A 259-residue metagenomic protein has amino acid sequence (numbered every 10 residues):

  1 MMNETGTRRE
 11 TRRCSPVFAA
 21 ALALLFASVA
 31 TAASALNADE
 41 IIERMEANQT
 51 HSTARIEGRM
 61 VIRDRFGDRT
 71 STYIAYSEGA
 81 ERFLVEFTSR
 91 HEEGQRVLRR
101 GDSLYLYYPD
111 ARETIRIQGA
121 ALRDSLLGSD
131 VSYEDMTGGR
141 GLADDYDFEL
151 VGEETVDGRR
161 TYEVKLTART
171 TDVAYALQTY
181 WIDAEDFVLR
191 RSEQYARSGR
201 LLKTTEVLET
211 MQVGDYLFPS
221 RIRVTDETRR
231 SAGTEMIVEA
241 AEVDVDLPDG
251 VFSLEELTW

Functional and structural regions predicted by a protein language model:
M1-C14: N-terminal secretory signal peptides that target proteins for export/translocation
A19-V29: Bacterial N-terminal signal peptides
S34-R55, R59-V61, D68-R69, G101-S103 (+4 more regions): Flexible, processing/modification-adjacent segments and terminal tails in exported/periplasmic/extracellular proteins
M45, I74-S77, V207-Q212: Extended lipid/amphipathic-ligand handling interfaces
G58-E92: N-terminal, post-signal-peptide region of Sec/Tat-exported proteins
Y76, F87, H91, L98 (+3 more regions): Ribonuclease/tRNase effector modules and their secretory precursors
S77-E78, R99-R100, Y107, L150 (+2 more regions): Generic beta-strand structural signal
T137, R159-L254: Gly/Pro-enriched, hydrophobic low-complexity segments that function as extracytoplasmic propeptides/linkers
